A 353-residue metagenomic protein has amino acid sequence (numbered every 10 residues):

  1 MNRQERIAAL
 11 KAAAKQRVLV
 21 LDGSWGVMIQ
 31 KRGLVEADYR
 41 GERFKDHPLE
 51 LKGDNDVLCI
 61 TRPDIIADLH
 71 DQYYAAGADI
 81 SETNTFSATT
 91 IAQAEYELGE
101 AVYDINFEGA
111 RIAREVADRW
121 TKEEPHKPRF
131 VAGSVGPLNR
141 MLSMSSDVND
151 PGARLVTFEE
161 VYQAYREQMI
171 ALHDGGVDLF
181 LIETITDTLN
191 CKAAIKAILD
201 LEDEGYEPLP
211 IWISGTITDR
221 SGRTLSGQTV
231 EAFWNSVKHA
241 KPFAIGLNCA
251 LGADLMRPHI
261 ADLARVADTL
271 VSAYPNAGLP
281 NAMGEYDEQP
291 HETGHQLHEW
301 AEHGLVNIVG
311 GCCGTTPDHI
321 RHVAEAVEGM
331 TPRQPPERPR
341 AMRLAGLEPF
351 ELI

Functional and structural regions predicted by a protein language model:
M1-I353: Domain-level signal for soluble alpha/beta catalytic cores
